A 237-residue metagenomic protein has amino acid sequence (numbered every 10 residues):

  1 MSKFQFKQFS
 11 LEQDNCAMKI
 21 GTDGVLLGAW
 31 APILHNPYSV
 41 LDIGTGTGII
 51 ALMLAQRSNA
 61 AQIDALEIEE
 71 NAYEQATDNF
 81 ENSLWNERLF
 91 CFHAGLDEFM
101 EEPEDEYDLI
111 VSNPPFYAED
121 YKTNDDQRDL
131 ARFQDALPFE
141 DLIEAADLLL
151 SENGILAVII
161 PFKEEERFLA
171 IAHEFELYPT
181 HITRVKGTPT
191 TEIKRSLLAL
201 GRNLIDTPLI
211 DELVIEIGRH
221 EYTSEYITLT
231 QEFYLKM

Functional and structural regions predicted by a protein language model:
S2-S39, T45-T47, L52-Q56, A199 (+2 more regions): SAM-dependent Rossmann-like transferase core, predominantly class I methyltransferases with a strong bias toward
S10, Q62, R88-F90, Y178-H181: Conserved beta-strand segments of alpha/beta enzyme cores
L11, C16, I20, L137-I193: Conserved Class I SAM-dependent methyltransferase catalytic core
G28, D126-D129, E174-F175: Glycine-rich, phosphate-binding/catalytic loops in enzymes
A29-P103, L109-T123: Conserved SAM/SAH cofactor-binding pocket of Class I
P114-D141: Mobile active-site "lid"/loop adjacent to the S-adenosyl-L-methionine
E192-M237: SAM/dcSAM-binding transferase cores
